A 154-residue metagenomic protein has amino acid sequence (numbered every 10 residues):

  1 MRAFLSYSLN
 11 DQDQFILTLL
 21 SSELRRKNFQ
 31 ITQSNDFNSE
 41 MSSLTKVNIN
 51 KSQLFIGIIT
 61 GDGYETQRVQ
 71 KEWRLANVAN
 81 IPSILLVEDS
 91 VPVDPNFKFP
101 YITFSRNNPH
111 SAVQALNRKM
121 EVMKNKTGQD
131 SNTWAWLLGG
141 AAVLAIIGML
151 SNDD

Functional and structural regions predicted by a protein language model:
M1-L54, A145-D154: Conserved N-terminal substructure of TIR/SEFIR domains
S6, F15, L19, P92-D154: C-terminal interaction surface of TIR/SEFIR-family domains
Q30-I31, I56, S83, S90: Hydrophobic beta-strand scaffold residues
T45-I49, W73, K98-I102: Short low-complexity, flexible loop/linker segments enriched in glycine and/or proline with clustered acidic
Q53-D62: Short beta-strand-loop elements within alpha/beta enzyme cores that line or abut nucleotide/cofactor pockets
G61-A79: Conserved TIR/SEFIR loop-to-helix hotspot centered on a Trp-containing motif with a nearby acidic residue
D62, V87-P92: Short beta-alpha junction loops
